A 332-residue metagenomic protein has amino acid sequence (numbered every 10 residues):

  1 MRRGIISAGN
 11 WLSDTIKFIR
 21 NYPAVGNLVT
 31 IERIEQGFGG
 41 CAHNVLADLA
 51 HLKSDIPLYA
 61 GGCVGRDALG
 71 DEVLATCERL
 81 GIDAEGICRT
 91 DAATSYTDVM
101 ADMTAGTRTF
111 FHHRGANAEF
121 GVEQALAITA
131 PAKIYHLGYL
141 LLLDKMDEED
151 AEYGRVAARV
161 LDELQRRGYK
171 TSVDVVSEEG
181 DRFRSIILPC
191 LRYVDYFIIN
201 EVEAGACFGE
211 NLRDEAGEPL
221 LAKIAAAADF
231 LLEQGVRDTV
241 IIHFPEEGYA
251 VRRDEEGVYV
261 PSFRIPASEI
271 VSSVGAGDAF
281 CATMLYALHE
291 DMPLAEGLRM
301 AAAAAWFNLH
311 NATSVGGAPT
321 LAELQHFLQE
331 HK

Functional and structural regions predicted by a protein language model:
M1-R79, A105, E269-S273: Glycine-rich phosphate/adenosyl-contacting loop at the front of the ribokinase-like
M1-S13, L74-A92, M100-Y259, F263 (+1 more regions): Ribokinase/PfkB-type carbohydrate-kinase core domain
I16-I19, V202, L309-T313: Short amphipathic alpha-helical interaction/hinge segments
Q36-H43, D67, A151-G154, L221 (+4 more regions): Electropositive phosphate-/nucleotide-binding environments in soluble metabolic enzymes
C41-V45, T94-Y96, C281: Short glycine/serine/threonine-rich phosphate/pyrophosphate-binding segments that cradle anionic phosphate groups
K53, N211, L288: Active-site catalytic pocket residues across diverse enzymes, especially alpha/beta-hydrolases
Q234-T239, F263-K332: Conserved post-catalytic alpha-helical subdomain immediately downstream of the catalytic base and nucleotide-binding
